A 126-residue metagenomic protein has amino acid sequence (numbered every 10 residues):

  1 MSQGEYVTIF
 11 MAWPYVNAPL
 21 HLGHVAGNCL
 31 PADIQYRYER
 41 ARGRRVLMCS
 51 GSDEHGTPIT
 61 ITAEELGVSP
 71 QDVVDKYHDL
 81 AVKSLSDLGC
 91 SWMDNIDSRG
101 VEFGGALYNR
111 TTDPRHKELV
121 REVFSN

Functional and structural regions predicted by a protein language model:
M1-N126: N-terminal, positively charged nucleic-acid-binding surface of large information/translation enzymes
